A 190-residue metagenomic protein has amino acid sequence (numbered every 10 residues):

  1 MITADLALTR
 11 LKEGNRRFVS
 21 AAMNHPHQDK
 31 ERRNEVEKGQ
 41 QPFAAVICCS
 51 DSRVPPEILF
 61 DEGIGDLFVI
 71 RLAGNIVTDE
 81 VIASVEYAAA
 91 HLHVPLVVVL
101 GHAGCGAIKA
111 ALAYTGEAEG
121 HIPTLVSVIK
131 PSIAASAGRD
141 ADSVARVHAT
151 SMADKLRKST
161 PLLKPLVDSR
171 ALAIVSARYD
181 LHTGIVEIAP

Functional and structural regions predicted by a protein language model:
M1-G39, G65, N75-V94, G106-P190: Divalent-metal-activated hydrolytic enzyme cores
L6, A44, C49, R53-F60 (+1 more regions): Terminal alpha-helical anchor/extension segments at protein ends
L11, V46-I47, I70, S176: Conserved small-residue
C48-V54, A73-I76, H102-A103: Short glycine-enriched loops at secondary-structure junctions
D61-V69: Short helix-loop-beta junction
V99: Conserved functional hotspot residues or short segments at active or partner-binding sites across diverse domains
